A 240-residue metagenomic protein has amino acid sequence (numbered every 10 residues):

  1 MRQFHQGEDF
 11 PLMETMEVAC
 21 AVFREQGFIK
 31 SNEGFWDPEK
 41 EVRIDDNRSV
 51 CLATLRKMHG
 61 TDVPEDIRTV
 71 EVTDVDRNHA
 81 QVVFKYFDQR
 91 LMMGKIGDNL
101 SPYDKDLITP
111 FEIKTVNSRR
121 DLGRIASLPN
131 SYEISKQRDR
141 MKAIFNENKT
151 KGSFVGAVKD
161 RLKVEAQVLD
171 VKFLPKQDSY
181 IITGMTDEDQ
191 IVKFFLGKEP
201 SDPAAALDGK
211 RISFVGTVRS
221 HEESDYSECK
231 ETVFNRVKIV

Functional and structural regions predicted by a protein language model:
M1-N117: Intrinsically disordered, low-complexity N-terminal extensions of nucleic-acid-metabolism proteins
A21, A53, K57, K85 (+5 more regions): Polar/charged alpha-helical tracts
L107-D160: Long amphipathic alpha-helical scaffold segments
F145-S179, S213-V218: Structural detector for short beta-strands of small beta-barrel domains
S179-L207: Beta-strand/loop nucleic-acid-binding surfaces
T183-D187, T217-V240: OB-fold/S1-family single-stranded nucleic acid-binding modules
L196-D225: Short, solvent-exposed, Trp/other aromatic-anchored flexible loops in extracytoplasmic proteins
